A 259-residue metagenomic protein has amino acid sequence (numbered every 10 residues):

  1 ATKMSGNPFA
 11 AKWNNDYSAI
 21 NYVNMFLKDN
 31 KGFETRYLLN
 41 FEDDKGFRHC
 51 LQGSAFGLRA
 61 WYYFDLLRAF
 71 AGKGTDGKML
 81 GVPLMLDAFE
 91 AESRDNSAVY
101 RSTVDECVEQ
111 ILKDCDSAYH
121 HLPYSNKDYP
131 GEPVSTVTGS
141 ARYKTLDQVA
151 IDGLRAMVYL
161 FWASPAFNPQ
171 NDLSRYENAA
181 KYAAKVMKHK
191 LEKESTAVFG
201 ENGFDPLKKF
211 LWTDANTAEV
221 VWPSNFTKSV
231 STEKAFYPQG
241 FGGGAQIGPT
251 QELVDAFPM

Functional and structural regions predicted by a protein language model:
A1, N15, Q52, A71-G74 (+2 more regions): An aromatic- and glycine-enriched ligand-binding surface/loop that stacks and positions planar moieties
A1-G72, D95-E109, C115-P130: Conserved, well-structured interaction surfaces
G6, R94-S97, P130-A141, S164-P165: Flexible glycine/proline-enriched surface loops and loop-helix/loop-strand junctions
L84-S97: Aromatic- and acidic-residue-enriched carbohydrate-binding clefts of CAZyme catalytic domains
A98-S102, G139, Y143-L146, Q170: Alpha-helix capping and helix-loop boundary segments enriched in small/acidic/polar residues
E106-C107, S125-S140, T196-F210: Surface-exposed intrinsically disordered loops and tails
